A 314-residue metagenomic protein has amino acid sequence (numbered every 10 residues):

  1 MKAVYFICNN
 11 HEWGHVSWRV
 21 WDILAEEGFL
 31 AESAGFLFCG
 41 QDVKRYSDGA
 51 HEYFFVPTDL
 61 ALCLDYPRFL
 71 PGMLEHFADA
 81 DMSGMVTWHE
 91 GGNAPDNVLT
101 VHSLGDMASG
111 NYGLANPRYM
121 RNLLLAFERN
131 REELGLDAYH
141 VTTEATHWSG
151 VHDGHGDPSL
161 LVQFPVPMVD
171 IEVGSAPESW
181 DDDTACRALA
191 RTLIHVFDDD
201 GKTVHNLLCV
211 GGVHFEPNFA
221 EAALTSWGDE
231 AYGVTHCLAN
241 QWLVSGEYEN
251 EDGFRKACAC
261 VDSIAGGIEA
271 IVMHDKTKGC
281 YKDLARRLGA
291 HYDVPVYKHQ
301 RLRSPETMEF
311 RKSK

Functional and structural regions predicted by a protein language model:
M1-P165, A176-P177, D183-R187, I194-F219 (+1 more regions): N-terminal catalytic or cofactor-binding beta/alpha core of small enzyme domains
A223-Q241: Acidic, Ser/Thr-rich peripheral helices and adjacent loops at domain boundaries
